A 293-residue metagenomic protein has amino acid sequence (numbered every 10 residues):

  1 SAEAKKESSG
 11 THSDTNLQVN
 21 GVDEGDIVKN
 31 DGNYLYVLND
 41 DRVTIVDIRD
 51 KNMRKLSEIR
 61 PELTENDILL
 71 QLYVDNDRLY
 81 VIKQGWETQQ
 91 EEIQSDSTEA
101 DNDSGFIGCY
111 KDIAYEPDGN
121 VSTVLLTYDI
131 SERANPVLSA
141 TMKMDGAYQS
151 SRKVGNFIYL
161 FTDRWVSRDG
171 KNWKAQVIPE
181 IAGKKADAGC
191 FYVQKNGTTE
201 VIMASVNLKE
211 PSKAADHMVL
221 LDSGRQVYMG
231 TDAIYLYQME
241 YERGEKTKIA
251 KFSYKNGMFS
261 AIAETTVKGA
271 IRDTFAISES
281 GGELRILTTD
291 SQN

Functional and structural regions predicted by a protein language model:
S1-N293: Beta-sheet-rich non-transmembrane sensory/scaffold domains
